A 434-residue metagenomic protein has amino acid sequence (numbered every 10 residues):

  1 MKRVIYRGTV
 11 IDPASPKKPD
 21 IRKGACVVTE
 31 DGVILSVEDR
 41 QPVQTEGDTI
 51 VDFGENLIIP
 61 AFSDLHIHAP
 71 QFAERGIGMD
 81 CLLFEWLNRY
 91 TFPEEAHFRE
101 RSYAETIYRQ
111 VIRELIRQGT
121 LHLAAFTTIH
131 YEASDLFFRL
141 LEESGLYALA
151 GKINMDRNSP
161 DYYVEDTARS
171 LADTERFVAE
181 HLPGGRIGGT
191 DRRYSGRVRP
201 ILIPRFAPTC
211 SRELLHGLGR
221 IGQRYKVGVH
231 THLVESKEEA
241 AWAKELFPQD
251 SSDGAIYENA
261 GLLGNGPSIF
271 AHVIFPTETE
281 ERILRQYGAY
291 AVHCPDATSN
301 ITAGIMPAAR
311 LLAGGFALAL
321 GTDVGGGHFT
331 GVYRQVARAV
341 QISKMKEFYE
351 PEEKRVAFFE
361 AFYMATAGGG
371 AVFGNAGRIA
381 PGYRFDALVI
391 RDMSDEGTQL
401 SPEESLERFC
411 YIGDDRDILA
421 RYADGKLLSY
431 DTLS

Functional and structural regions predicted by a protein language model:
M1-Q44, K426: N-terminal metal-binding scaffold of metallo-dependent hydrolase/deaminase domains
K2-R7, Q44-W86, R109, R113-R117: Replace "His-x-His-based motif
R75-T106, R157-L171, S236-N265, R338-V356: Active-site gating loops and adjacent loop-to-helix segments of metal-dependent hydrolytic enzymes
R75-Y147, A172-Y194: Alpha-helical scaffold segments that flank or form the walls of functional sites
I129, N154-R157, F206-P208, E235-K237 (+3 more regions): Active-site-proximal loop/turn and secondary-structure-junction residues that shape catalytic pockets, frequently
L136-A271: Metal-coordinating catalytic core of metallo-dependent amide/deamination hydrolases
N259-N265, A309-E396: His/Asp/Glu-enriched, well-ordered alpha-helical/loop segment that forms or immediately abuts the divalent-metal
R384-S434: C-terminal cap of metal-dependent C-N hydrolases
